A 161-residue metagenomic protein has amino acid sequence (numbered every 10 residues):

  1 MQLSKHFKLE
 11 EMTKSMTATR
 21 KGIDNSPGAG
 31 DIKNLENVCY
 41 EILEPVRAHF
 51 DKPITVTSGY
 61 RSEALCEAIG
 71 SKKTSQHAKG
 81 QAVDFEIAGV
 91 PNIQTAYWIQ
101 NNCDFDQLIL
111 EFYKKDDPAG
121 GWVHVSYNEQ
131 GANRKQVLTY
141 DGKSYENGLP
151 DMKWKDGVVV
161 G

Functional and structural regions predicted by a protein language model:
M1-H49, G142-G161: Extracytoplasmic cell-surface/polysaccharide-interacting catalytic and binding patches
V38-I42, L65, Q81, P91 (+1 more regions): Amphipathic alpha-helical interface surfaces
E44-G70: Extended, low-complexity, intrinsically disordered C-terminal regulatory tails of eukaryotic serine/threonine kinases
I54, V83, W122-V123: A broad, low-specificity signal marking well-ordered, structured residues that form hydrophobic/aromatic
A68-A78, K114-D116: Short, flexible, solvent-exposed loop/turn segments with mixed acidic/basic and small polar residues
K73-I93: Acidic, His- and aromatic-enriched active-site or binding-groove loops in soluble protein domains that engage sugars
I87-G161: Catalytic cores and adjacent binding grooves of peptidoglycan-active enzymes
